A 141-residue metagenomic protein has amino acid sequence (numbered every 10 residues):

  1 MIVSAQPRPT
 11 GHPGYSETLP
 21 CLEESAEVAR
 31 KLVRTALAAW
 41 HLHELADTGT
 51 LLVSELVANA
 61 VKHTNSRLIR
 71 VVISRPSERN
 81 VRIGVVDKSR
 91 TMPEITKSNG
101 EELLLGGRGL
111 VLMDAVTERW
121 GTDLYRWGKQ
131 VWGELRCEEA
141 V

Functional and structural regions predicted by a protein language model:
M1-S16, V61-V141: Conserved beta-strand-loop-beta-strand hairpin that lines the nucleotide-binding pocket of ATP/GTP-utilizing enzymes
S16-V28: STAS-typified acidic loop motif
L19, L37, L52, L56 (+1 more regions): Generic leucine side-chain signal with a strong bias for well-ordered alpha-helical environments
C21, L37, H41-E44, V61 (+2 more regions): Short coil/turn residues that cap or connect secondary-structure elements
E27-S54: Conserved short strand/loop->alpha-helix "switch" segment adjacent to the catalytic nucleotide/phosphoryl-transfer site
T48-S66: Histidine-centered phosphotransfer motif of kinases
